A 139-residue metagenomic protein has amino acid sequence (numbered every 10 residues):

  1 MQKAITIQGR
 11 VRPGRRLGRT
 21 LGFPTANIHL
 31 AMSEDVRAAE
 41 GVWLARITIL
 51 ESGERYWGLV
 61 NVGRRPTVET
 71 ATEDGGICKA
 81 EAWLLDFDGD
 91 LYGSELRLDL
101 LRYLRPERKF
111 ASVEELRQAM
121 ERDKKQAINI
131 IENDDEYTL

Functional and structural regions predicted by a protein language model:
M1-L139: Phosphate/ribose-recognition catalytic cores of enzymes acting on nucleotide-derived substrates
